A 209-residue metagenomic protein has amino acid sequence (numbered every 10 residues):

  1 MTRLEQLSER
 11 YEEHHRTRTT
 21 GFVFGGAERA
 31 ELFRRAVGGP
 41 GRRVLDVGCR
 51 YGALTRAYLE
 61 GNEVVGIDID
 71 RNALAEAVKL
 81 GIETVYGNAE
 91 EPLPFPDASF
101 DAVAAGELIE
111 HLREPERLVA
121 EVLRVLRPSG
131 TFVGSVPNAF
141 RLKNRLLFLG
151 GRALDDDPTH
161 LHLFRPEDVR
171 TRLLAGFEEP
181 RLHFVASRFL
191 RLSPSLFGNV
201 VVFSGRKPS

Functional and structural regions predicted by a protein language model:
M1-P96, A102-A104, E116-V119, D157-H162 (+5 more regions): Conserved N-terminal segment of class I S-adenosyl-L-methionine
A98-S99, S129: Short acidic capping loops at alpha-helix termini that bridge into adjacent secondary structure
G106-H111: Short catalytic micro-motifs in class I SAM-dependent methyltransferases
R113-R117, N144: Short N-terminal helix/helix-N-cap motif within the alpha/beta-hydrolase-1
E116-P128: A short glycine-rich, Lys/Arg-flanked "PGG" loop and its adjoining helix->strand segment in the class I
V125, A139, R152, G176-E179: Phosphate/oxyanion-binding loops and surfaces in catalytic or ligand/nucleic-acid-binding neighborhoods
G130-N138: Conserved beta-strand signature within the Rossmann-like core of class I S-adenosyl-L-methionine
F140-H160: Short, glycine-/aromatic-enriched active-site segment of Class I SAM-dependent methyltransferases
